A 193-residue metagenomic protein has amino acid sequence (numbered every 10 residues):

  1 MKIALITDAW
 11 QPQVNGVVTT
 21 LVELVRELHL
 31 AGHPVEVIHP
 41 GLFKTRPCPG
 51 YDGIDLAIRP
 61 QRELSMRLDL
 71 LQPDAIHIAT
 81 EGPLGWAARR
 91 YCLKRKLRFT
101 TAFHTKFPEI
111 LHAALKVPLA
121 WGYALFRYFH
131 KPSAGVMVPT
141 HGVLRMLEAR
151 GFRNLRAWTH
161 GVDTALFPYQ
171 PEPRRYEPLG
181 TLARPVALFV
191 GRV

Functional and structural regions predicted by a protein language model:
M1-K44: N-terminal subdomain of nucleotide-sugar transferases
I3, A75, R90-I110, H130 (+2 more regions): Active-site proximal beta-strand in glycosyltransferases
I6-D8, P139, F189-G191: Short hydrophobic "strand-cap" motifs at the C-terminus of beta-strands
G41, G142, G161: Carbohydrate-associated surface elements
L64-G85, R95-T100: Short N-terminal targeting/anchoring amphipathic segment
R98-T100, E109-Y128, V138, E172-P173: Nucleotide-sugar donor phosphate/pyrophosphate-binding loop at the beta->alpha transition of glycosyltransferases
V162-E177: Acidic anion/phosphate-binding donor-loop and adjacent secondary structure in glycosyltransferase catalytic cores
P173-V193: Conserved donor-binding/catalytic core segment of Leloir-type glycosyltransferases
